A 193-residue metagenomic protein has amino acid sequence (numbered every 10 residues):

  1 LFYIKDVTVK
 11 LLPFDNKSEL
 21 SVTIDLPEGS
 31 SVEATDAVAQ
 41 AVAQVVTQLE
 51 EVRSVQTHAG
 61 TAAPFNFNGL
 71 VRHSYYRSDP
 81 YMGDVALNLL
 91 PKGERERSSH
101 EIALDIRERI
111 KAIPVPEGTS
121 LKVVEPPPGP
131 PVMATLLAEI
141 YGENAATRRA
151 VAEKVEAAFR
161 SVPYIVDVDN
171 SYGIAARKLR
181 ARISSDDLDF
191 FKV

Functional and structural regions predicted by a protein language model:
L1, E28-A34, Q40: Interfacial helix-loop-helix hairpins and adjacent transmembrane helices of multi-pass alpha-helical membrane proteins
L1-E28, L70-R72, E94, T135: Transmembrane helices with small-residue packing motifs
L11-S18, Y76-G83, E117-T135, E139 (+1 more regions): Flexible hinge/switch segments at interdomain interfaces of large molecular machines
L20-V22, A39-V42, V55, V155 (+2 more regions): Extended, hydrophobic alpha-helical segments in both membrane/secreted and soluble proteins
I24-E28, T57-A59, L87-P91, V123-E125 (+3 more regions): Flexible glycine-/small-residue-rich
G29-S30, G93, R97, E143-T147: A generic structural signal for alpha-helix starts
A34-P131, D186-V193: Solvent-exposed, membrane-proximal periplasmic/extracellular interface segments of envelope transport and secretion
N144, R149-V193: Beta-strand-rich non-transmembrane domains
